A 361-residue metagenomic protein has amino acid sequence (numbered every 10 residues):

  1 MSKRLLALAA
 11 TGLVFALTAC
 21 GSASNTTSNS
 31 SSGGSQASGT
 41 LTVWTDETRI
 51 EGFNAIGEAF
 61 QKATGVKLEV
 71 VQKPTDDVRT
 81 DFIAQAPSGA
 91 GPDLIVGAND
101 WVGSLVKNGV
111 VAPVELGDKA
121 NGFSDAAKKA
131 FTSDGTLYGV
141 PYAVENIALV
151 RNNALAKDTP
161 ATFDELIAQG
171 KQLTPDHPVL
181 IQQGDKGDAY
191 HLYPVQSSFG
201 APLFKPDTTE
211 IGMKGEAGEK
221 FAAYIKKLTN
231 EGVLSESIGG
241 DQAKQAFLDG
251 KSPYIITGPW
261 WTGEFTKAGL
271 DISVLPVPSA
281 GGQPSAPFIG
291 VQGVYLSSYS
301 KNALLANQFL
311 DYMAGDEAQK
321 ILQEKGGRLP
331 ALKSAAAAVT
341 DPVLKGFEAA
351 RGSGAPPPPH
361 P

Functional and structural regions predicted by a protein language model:
S2-W101, G281, L305, I321: Conserved N-terminal structural module of periplasmic/extracytoplasmic solute-binding proteins
G52, L173, L310-K333: Periplasmic-binding protein-like
K62, F131-P194, A201-I238, S298 (+1 more regions): Helix-loop-helix "hinge/cap" segment bordering the ligand-binding cleft or interdomain interface
Q85, P92-D93, A120-R151, P284-A286 (+1 more regions): A structural signal for short loop-to-beta-strand junctions that line the ligand-binding cleft of periplasmic/secreted
N99-N146, E165-I167, P175, V274-L275: Hinge/lid segment of periplasmic solute-binding proteins
E115-F123, L173, P178-V179, A201-K220 (+4 more regions): Short, solvent-exposed loop/beta-turn-alpha elements that line the ligand-binding surface or hinge of extracytoplasmic
A223-L305: Extracytoplasmic/periplasmic substrate-binding proteins
R328-K333, L344-P361: C-terminal capping/gating helix-and-loop segments adjacent to ligand/active sites or protein-protein/ligand interfaces
